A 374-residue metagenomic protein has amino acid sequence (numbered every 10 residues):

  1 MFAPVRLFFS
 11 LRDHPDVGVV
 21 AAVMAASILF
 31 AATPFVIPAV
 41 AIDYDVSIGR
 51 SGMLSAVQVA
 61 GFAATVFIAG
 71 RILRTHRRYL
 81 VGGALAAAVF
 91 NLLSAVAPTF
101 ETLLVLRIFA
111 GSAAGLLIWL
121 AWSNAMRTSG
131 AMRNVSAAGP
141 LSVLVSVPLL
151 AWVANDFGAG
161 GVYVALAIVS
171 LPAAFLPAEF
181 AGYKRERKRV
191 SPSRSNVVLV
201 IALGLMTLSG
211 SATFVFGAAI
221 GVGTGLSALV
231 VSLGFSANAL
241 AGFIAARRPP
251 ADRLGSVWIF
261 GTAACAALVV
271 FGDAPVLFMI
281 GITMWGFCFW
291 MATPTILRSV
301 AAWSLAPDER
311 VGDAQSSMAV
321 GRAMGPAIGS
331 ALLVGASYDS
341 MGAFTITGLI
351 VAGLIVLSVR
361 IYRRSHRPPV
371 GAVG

Functional and structural regions predicted by a protein language model:
P34, N196-F235: Extracytoplasmic gate region of multi-pass secondary transporters
G61-A64, S232-A251: Transmembrane alpha-helices of Major Facilitator/SLC transporters
A64-A97: Conserved MFS/SLC helix-loop-helix module at the cytosolic interface between two early adjacent transmembrane helices
F100, N134-G182: Helix-loop-helix hairpin linking two adjacent transmembrane segments in secondary transporters
E101-A110, V276-M284: Paired small-residue
I108-G139: Cytoplasmic helix-loop-helix junction between adjacent transmembrane helices in 12-TM secondary transporters
L254-I296: C-terminal transmembrane helical hairpin of 12-TM major facilitator-type secondary transporters
L305-Y338, T345: A late C-terminal transmembrane helix in Major Facilitator Superfamily
